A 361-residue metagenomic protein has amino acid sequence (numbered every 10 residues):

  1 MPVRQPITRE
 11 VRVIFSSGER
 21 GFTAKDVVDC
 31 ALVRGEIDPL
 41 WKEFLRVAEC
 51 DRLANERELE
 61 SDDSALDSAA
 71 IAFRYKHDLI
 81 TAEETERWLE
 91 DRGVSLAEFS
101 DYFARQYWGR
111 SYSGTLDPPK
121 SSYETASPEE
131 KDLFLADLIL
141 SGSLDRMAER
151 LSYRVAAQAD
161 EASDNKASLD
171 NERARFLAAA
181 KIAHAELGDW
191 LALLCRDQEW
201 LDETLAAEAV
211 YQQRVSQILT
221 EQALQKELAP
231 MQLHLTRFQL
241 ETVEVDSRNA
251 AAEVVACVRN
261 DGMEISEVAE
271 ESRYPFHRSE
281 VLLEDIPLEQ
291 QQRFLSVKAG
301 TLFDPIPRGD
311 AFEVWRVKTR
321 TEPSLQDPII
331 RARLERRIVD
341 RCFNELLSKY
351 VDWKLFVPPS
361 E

Functional and structural regions predicted by a protein language model:
M1-R12, G21-E361: Peptidyl-prolyl cis-trans isomerase
S16-S17: Structural motif
